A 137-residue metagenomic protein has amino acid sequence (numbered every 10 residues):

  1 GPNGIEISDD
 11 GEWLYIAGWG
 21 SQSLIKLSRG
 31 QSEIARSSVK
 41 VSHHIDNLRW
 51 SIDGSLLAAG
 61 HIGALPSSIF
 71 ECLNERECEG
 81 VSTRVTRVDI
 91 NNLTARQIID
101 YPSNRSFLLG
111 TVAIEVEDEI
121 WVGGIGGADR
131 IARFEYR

Functional and structural regions predicted by a protein language model:
G1-G4, S23-H44, I90-N104: Blade-edge beta-strand/turn elements of extracellular beta-propeller and related beta-sheet repeat scaffolds
G1-W13, V41-G54, N104-E117: Beta-rich, blade/repeat-based domains predominating in secreted/periplasmic proteins but also intracellular
I16, A58-A59, V122-G124: Residue position within the beta-strands of beta-propeller blades
G20, I62, G126-G127: Residue-level signature of beta-propeller blades and closely related beta-rich strand-turn architectures in secreted
S23-I25, R84-T86, R130-A132: A short loop-to-beta-strand structural motif that recurs across blades of beta-propeller domains
A58-G80, A132-F134: Short, conserved, GDST-rich strand-edge loop motifs in beta-rich repeat architectures
E77-N91: Beta-propeller blade signature
L109-R137: Blade-level signature of beta-propeller repeat domains, shared across WD40, Kelch, NHL, RCC1 and BNR/Asp-box propellers
